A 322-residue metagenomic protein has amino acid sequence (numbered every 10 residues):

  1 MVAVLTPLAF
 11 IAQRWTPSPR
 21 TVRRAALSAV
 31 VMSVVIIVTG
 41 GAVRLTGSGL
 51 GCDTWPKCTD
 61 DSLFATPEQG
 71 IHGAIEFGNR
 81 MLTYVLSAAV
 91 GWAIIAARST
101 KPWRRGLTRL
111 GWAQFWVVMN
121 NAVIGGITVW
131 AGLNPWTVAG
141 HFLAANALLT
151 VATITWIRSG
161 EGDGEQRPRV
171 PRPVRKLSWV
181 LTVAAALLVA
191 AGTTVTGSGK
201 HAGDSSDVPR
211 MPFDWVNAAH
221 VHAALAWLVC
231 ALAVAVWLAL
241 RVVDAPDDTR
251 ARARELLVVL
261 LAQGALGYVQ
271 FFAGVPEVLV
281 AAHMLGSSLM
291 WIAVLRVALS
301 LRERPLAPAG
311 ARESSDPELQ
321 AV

Functional and structural regions predicted by a protein language model:
M1-V322: Polytopic transmembrane helical bundles with strong interfacial aromatic enrichment
